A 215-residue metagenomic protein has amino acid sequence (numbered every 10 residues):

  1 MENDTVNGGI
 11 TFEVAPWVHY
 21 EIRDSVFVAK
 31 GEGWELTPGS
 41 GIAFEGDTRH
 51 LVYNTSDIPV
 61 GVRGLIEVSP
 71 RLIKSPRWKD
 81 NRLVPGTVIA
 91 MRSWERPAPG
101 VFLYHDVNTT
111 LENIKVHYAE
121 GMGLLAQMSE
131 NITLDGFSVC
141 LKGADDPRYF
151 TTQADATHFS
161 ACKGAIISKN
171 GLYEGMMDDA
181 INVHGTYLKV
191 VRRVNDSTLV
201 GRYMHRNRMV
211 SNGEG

Functional and structural regions predicted by a protein language model:
M1, H158-S160, S168-K169, V183: Polyanion-binding and phosphate-handling cores
M1-H117, L125, K142-F150, G175 (+1 more regions): Extracellular polysaccharide-degrading/modifying enzymes targeting complex plant/algal/animal polysaccharides
V101-Y104, N108-T109, I114, Q127 (+6 more regions): Solenoid scaffold repeats with emphasis on beta-solenoid/beta-helix
